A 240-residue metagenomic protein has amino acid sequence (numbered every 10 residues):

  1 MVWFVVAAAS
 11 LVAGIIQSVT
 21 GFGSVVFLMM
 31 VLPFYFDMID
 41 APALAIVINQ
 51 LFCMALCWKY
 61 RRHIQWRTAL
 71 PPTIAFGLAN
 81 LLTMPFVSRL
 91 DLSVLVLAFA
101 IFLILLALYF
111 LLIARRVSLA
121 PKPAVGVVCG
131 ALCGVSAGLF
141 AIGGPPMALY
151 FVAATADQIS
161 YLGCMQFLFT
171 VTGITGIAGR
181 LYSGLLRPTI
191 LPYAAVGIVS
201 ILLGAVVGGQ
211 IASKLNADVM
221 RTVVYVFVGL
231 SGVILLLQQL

Functional and structural regions predicted by a protein language model:
W3, A43-I46, A100-L103, A107 (+2 more regions): Residues within membrane-spanning alpha-helices of integral membrane proteins, especially the hydrophobic core/packing
W3-L70, G130, G134, I142-I201: Small-residue-rich hydrophobic segments that form or flank transmembrane alpha-helices in multi-pass membrane proteins
M30, M84-S88, L149, G209-Q210: Small-residue-mediated transmembrane helix hinge/kink sites in multi-pass secondary transporters
C53-H63, M84, A98-P123, G209-Q210 (+1 more regions): Transmembrane helix exit motif
Q65-P71, R89-L103, K214-T222: Loop-to-transmembrane alpha-helix entry segments
M84-V94, S118, R180-P192, Q239-L240: Membrane-interface helix termini and inter-helical loops of multi-pass transporters
F86-V87, V96, S136-I142, G176 (+1 more regions): Hydrophobic alpha-helical transmembrane segments in multi-pass integral membrane proteins
V206-V228: Interfacial loop-to-transmembrane junctions
